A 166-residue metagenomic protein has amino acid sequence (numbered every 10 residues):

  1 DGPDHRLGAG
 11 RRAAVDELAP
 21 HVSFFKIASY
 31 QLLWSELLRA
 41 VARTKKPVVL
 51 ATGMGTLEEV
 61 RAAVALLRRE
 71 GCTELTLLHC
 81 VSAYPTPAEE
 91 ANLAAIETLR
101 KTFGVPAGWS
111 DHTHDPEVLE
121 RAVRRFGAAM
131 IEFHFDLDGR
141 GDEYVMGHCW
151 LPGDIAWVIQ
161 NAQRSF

Functional and structural regions predicted by a protein language model:
D1-F166: Catalytic cores and adjacent flexible loops of soluble metabolic enzymes that perform enolate/carbanion chemistry on
